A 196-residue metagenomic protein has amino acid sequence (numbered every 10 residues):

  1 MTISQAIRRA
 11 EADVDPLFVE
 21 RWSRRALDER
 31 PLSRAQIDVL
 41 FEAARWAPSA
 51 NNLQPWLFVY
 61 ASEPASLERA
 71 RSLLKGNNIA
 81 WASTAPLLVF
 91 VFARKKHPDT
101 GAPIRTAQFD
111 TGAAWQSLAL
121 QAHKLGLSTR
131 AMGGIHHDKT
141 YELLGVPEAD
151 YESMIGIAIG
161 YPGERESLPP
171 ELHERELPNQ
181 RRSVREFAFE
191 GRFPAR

Functional and structural regions predicted by a protein language model:
M1-R196: Acidic, surface-exposed loops and disordered segments
